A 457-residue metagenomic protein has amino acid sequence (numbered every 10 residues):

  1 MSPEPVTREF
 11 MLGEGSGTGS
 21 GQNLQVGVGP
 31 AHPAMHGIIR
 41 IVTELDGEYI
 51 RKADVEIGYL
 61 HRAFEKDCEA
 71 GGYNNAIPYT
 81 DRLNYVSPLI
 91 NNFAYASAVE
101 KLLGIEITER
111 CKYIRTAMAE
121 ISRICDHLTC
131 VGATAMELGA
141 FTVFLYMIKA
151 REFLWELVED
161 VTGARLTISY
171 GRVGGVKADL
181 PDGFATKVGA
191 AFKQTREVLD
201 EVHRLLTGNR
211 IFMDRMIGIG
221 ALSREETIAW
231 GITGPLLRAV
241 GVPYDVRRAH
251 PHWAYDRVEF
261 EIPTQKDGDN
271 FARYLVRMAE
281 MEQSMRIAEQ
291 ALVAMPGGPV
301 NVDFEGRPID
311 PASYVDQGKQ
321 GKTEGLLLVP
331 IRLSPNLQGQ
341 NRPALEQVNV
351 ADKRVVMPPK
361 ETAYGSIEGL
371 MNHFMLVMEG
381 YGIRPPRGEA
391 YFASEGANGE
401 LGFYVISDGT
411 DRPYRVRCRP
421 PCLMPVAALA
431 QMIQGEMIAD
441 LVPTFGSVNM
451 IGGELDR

Functional and structural regions predicted by a protein language model:
M1-R457: Metal/cofactor-centered catalytic core regions of large enzymes
